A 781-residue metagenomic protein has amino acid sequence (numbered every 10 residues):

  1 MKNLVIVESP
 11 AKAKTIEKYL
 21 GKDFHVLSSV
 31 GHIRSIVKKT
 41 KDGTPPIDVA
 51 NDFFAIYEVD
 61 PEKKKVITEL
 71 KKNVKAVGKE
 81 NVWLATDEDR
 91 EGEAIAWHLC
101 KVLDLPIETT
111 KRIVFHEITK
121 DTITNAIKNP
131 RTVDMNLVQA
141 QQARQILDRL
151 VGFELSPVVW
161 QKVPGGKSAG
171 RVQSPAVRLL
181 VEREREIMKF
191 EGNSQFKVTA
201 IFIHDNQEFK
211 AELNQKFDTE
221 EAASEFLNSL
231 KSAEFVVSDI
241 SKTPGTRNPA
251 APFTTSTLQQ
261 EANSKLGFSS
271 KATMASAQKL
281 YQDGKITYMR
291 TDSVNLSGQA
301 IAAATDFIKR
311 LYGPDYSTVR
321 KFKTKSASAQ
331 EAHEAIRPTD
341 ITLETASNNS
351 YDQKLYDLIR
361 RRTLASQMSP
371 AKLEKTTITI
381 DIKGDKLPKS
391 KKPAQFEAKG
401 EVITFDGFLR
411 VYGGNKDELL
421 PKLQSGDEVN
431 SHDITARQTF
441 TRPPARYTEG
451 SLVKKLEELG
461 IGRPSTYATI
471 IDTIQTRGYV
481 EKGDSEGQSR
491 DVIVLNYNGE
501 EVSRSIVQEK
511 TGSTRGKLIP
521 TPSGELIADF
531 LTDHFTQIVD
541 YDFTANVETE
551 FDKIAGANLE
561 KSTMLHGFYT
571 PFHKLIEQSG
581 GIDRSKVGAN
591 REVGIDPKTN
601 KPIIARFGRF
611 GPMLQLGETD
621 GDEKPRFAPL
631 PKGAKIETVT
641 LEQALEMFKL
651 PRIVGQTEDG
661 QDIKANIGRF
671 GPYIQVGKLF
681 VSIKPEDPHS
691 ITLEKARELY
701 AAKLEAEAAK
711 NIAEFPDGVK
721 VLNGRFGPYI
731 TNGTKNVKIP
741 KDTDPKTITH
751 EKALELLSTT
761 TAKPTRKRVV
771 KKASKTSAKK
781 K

Functional and structural regions predicted by a protein language model:
M1-I146, E154-L155, N214, G313 (+3 more regions): Intrinsically disordered, low-complexity regulatory segments
K2-N3, T15, V74, T132-V133 (+4 more regions): Basic, low-complexity terminal or inter-domain segments flanking catalytic cores
P10-A13, V30-I36, E88-G92, H116-D121 (+6 more regions): Conserved nucleotide-binding/hydrolysis micro-motifs of P-loop NTPases
I118-F202, K242-T246: C-terminal or mid-to-C-terminal helical accessory/interaction module adjacent to the motor/catalytic core
D218-F253, Q259, Q424-N430, R437 (+1 more regions): Metal- or metallocofactor-binding catalytic centers and their adjacent structured scaffolds across diverse enzyme
V237-I240, N248-A262, T287-T291, P443-K455 (+1 more regions): Short acidic, hydrophobic short linear motifs in intrinsically disordered regions
E261, K265-S269: A conserved hydrophobic secondary-structure block that centers on an alpha-helix together with its immediately flanking
